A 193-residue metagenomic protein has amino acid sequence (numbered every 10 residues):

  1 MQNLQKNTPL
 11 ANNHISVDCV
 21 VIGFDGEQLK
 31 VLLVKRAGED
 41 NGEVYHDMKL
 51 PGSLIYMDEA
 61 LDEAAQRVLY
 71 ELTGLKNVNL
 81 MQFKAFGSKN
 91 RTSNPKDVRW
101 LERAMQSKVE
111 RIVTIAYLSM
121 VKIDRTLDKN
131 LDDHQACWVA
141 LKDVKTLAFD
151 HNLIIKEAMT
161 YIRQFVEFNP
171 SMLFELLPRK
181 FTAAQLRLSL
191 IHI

Functional and structural regions predicted by a protein language model:
M1-L4, R99: Short Pro/Gly-enriched beta-strand edge/turn motifs at strand-loop
N7-M48: N-terminal strand-loop-strand
I15-V17, E63-Q66, Y70-R125, F165-L173: Active-site segment of metal-dependent pyrophosphate-handling enzymes, primarily the Nudix hydrolase catalytic core
V31, K35-D40, Y45-D47, L80 (+6 more regions): Short, His- and charge-rich active-site/binding loops that engage polyanionic ligands
Y45-P51, T160-M172, A183: A eukaryotic nuclear recognition-module signature that targets compact all-alpha binding cores
L50-S53, L61, A65: Active-site-proximal cofactor/substrate-binding loop regions of enzyme domains
I112-I123, L127-Q164, L176-L188: NUDIX/MutT-family hydrolases
I191-I193: Conserved small/polar residues in nucleotide/adenosyl-binding loops
